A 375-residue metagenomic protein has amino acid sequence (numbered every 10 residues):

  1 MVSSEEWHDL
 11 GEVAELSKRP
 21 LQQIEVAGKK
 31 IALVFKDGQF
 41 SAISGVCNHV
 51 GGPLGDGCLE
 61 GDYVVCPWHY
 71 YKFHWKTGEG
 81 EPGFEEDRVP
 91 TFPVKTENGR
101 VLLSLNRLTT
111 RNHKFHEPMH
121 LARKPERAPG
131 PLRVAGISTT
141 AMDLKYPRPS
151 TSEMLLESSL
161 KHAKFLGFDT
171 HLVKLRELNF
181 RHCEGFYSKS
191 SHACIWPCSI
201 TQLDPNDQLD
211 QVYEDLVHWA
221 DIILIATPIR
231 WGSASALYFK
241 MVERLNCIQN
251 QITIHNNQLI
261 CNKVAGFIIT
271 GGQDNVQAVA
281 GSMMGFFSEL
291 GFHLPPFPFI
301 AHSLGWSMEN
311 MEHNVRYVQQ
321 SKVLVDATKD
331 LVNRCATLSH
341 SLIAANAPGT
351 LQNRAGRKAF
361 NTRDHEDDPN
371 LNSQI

Functional and structural regions predicted by a protein language model:
M1-G61, F92-L121, E126-A128: N-terminal pre-ligand scaffold of iron-sulfur
S41-D56, Y63-W75, F180-P197: Local cysteine-cluster metal-coordination motifs and their immediate loop/turn environment, predominantly Fe-S cluster
K72-H120, E214-I229: Short Fe-S-cluster ligation motifs
H113-L132, T151-M154, T201, S288-I375: Glycine-rich phosphate/pyrophosphate-binding loop and the adjoining helix
R127-D143, G266-I269: Short beta-strand segments enriched in small/hydrophobic residues
M142-L155, Q277: Glycine- and acidic-residue-enriched helix-capping/strand-helix junction motifs
L178-V217, P369: Cysteine-cluster motifs in flexible loop/terminal segments that predominantly coordinate metals
S199-H293: Helix-loop-strand module that forms the ligand-binding subsite of alpha/beta enzymes
